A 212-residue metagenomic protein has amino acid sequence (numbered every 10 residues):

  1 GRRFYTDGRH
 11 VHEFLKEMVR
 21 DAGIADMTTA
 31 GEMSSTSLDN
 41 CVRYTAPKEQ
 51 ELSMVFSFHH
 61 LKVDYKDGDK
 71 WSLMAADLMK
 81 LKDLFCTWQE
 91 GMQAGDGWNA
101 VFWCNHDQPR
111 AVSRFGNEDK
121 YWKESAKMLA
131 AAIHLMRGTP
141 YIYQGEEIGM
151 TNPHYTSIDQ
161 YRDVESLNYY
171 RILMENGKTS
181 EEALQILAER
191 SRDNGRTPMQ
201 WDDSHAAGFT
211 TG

Functional and structural regions predicted by a protein language model:
G1-G212: Active-site and adjacent substrate-binding regions of carbohydrate-active enzymes
